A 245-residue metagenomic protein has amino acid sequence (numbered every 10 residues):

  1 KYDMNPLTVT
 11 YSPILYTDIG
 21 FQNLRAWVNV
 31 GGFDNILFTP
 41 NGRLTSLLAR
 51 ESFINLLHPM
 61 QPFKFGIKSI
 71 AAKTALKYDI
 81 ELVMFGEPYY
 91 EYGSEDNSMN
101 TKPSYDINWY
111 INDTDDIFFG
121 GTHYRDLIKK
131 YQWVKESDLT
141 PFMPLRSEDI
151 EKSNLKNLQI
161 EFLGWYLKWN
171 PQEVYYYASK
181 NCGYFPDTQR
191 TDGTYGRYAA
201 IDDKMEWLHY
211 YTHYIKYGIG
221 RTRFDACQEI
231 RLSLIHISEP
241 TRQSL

Functional and structural regions predicted by a protein language model:
K1-S238, R242: Nucleotide-activated chemistry modules centered on ATP-dependent adenylation/adenylyltransferase
